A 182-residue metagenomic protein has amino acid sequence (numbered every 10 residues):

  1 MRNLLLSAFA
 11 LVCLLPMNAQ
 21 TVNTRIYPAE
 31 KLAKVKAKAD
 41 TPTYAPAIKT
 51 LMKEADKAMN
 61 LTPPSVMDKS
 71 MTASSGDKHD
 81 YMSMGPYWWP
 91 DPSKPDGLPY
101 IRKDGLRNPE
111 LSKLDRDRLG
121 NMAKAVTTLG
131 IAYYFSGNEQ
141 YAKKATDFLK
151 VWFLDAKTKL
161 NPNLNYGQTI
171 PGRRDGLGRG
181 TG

Functional and structural regions predicted by a protein language model:
M1-Q20: Bacterial Sec-dependent N-terminal signal peptides
A19-G182: Extracellular glycan-targeting catalytic surfaces
